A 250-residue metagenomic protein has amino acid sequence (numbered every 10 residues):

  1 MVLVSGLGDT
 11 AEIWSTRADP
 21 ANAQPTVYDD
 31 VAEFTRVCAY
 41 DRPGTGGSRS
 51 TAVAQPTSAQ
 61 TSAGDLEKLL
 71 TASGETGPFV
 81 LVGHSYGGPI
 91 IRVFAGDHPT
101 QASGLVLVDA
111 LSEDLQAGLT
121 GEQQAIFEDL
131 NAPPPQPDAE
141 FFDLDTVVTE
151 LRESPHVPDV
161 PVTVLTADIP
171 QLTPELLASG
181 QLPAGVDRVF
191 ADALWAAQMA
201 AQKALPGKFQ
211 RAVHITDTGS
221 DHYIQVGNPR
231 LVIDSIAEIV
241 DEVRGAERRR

Functional and structural regions predicted by a protein language model:
M1-G47: Conserved HGGG/HGGXW glycine-rich cap/lid loop of the alpha/beta-hydrolase fold
D29, A39-V80: Active-site loop/oxyanion-hole signature of alpha/beta-hydrolase fold enzymes
T76-D114: Conserved hydrolase catalytic core segment
V106-D145, G185: Flexible "cap/lid" loop of the alpha/beta hydrolase fold
P133-S154, W195-A204: Active-site nucleophile elbow and catalytic-triad environment of alpha/beta-hydrolase enzymes
V164-T166: Short beta-strand/loop motif that positions the catalytic acidic residue of the alpha/beta-hydrolase fold
A191, A200-G219: Catalytic histidine neighborhood in serine/cysteine hydrolases with alpha/beta-hydrolase-type architecture
Q210-R250: Catalytic active-site module of serine/aspartate enzymes centered on a nucleophile-bearing elbow/loop
